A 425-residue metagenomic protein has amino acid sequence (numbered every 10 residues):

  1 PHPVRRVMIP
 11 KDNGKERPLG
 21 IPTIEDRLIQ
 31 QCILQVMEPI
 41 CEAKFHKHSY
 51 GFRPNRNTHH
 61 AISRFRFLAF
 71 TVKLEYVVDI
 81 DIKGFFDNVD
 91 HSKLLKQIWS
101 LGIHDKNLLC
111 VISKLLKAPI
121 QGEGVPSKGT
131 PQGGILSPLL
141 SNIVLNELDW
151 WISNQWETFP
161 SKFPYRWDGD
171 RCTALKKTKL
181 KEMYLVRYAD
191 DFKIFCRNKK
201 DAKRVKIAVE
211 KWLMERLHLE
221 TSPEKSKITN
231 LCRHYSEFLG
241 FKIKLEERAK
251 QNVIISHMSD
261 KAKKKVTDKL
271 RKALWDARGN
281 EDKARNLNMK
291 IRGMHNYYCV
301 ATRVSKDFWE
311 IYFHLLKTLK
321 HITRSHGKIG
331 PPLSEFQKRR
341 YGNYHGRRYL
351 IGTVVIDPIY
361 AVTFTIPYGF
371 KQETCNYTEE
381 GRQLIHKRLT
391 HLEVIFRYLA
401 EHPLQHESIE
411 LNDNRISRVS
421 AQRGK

Functional and structural regions predicted by a protein language model:
P1-M8, K44-H48, F52-R56, H60-P223 (+2 more regions): Conserved polymerase palm-domain catalytic core
G14-I21, H46-S49, D79-I80, P126-G134 (+4 more regions): Glycine- and acidic
I24-C32, Y76: Duplex nucleic acid-engaging cores and interfaces of nucleic-acid transaction enzymes
K117, G122, R216-R285, M289-R292: A conserved non-catalytic segment of reverse transcriptases and RNA-directed RNA polymerases corresponding to the late
K203, S256, K261-E335, R347 (+1 more regions): Right-hand nucleic-acid polymerase module
I311-L316, H321-N412, S417: Extended C-terminal regions of large enzymes
V419-G424: Short metal-coordination and nucleic-acid-contact micro-motifs, chiefly zinc-binding Cys/His arrays
